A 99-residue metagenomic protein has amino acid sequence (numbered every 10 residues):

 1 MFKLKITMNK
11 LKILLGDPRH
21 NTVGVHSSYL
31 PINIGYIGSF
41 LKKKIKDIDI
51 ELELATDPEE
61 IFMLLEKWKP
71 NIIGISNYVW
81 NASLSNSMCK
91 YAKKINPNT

Functional and structural regions predicted by a protein language model:
F2-T99: A short, structured N-terminal alpha-helical element that caps or precedes a catalytic domain
